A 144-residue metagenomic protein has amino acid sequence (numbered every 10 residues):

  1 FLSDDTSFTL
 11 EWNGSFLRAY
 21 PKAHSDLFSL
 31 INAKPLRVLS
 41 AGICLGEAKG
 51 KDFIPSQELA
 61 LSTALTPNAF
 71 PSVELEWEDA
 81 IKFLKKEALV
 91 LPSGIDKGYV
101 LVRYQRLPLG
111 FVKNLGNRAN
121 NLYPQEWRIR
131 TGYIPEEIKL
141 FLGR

Functional and structural regions predicted by a protein language model:
F1-R144: Polybasic, low-complexity RNA-engagement segments
